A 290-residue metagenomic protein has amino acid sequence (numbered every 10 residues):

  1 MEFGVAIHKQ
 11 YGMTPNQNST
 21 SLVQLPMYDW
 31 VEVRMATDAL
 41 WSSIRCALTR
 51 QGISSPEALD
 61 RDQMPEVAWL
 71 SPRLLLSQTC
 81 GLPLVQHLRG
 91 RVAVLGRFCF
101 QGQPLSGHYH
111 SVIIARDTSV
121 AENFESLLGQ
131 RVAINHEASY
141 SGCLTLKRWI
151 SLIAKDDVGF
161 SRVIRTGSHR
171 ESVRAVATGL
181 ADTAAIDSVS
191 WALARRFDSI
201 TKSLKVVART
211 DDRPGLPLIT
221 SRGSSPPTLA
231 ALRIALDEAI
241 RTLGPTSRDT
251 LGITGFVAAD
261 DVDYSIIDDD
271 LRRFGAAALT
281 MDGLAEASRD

Functional and structural regions predicted by a protein language model:
M1-R91, G96-C99, H108, G244-D290: N-terminal hydrophobic or amphipathic helices and topogenic motifs
W41-I53, G142-I164, L193-S199: Ligand-binding cleft/hinge of the Venus flytrap
S55-A68, C80, Q101, D157-R174 (+1 more regions): Short helix-initiation/N-cap motifs at beta->coil->alpha
L75, T79-R89, A177, D182-K202: A ligand-binding cleft/hinge motif common to bilobed small-molecule-binding domains
Q101-V112, S199-I234, G252-D263: Periplasmic-binding protein-like
H110, A115-H136: Flexible hinge/capping segments at coil-to-helix
A115-E125, K155-D156, G223-L229: Short helix-loop capping/hinge motifs at secondary-structure junctions, enriched in acidic/polar residues
R131-D187: Ligand/cofactor pocket segment of small-molecule handling proteins
